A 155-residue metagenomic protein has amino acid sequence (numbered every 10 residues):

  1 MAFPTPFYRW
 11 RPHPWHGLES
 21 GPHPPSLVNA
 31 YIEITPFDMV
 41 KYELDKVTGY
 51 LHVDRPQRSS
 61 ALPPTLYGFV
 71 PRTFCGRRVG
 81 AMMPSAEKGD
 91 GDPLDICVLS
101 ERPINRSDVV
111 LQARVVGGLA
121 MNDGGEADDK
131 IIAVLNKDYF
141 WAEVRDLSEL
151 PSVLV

Functional and structural regions predicted by a protein language model:
M1-V155: Hydrophobic N-terminal alpha-helices or hydrophobic patches in metabolic proteins across all domains of life
